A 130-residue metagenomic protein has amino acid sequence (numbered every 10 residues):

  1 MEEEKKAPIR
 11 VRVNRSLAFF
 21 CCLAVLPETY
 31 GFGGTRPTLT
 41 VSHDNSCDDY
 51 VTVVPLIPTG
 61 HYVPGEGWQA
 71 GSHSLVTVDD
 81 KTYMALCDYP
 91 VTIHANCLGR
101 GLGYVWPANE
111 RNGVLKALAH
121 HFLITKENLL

Functional and structural regions predicted by a protein language model:
M1-S16: Mixed-charge, Lys/Arg-rich low-complexity intrinsically disordered regions
K5, S74-L130: C-terminal terminal-subdomain/extension
A18-F19, M84: Mature extracytoplasmic/luminal segments of secretory-pathway proteins
F20-L23, G71: Short Pro/Gly-enriched beta-strand edge/turn motifs at strand-loop
C22-F32: An N-terminal domain-cap segment
L23-A24, D49, Y89: Residue-level detector of bioactive/disordered segments in secreted/extracellular proteins and virion assembly
Y30-V76: Compact nucleic-acid interaction/catalytic patches
